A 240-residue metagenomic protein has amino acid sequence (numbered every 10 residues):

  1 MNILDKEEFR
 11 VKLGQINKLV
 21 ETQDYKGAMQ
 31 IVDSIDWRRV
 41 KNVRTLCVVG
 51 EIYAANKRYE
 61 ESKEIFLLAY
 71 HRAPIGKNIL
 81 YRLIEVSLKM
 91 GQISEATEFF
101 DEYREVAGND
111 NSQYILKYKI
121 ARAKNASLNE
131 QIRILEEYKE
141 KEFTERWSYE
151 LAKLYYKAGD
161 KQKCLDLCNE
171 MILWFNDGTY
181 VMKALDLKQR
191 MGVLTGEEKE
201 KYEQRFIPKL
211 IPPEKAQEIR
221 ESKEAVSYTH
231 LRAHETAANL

Functional and structural regions predicted by a protein language model:
N2-I3, D33-V40, L67-P74, D101-G108 (+3 more regions): Solenoid-like repeat scaffolds
L4-L13, R38-L46, R72-R82, I93 (+3 more regions): Generic helix N-cap/helix-start motif at coil->alpha-helix transitions
T22, N56, M90, K124-N125 (+1 more regions): Structural motif corresponding to the intra-repeat A-B loop/turn of tetratricopeptide repeats
E51, R82-G91, E98-E140: Alpha-helical adaptor scaffolds
K161-T179, D186-G196, F206-I207: TPR/TPR-like (Sel1-like) alpha-helical repeat modules
T229-T236: Conserved small/polar residues in nucleotide/adenosyl-binding loops
